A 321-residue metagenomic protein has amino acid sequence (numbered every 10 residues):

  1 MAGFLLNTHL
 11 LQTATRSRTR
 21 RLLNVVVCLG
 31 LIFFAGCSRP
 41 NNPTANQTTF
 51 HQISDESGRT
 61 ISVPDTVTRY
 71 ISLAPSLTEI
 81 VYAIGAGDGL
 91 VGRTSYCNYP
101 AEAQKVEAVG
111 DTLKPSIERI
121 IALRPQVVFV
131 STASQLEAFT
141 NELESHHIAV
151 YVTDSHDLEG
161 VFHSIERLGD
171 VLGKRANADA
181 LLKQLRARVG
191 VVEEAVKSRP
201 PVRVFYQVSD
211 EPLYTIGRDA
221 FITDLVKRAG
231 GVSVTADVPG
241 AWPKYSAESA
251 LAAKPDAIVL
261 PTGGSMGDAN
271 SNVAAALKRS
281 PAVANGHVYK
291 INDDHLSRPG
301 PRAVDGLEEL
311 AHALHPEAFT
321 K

Functional and structural regions predicted by a protein language model:
F4-V26: Bacterial N-terminal signal peptides that target proteins for export
F33-G36: C-terminal motif of bacterial Sec signal peptides marking the signal peptidase cleavage site
S38-N41: Bacterial signal peptide processing site
F50, T68-L123, V127-T132, V234 (+1 more regions): A short, structured surface patch at a secondary-structure boundary
I53, R59-T60, Q126-V127, E137-Y214 (+2 more regions): Extracytoplasmic substrate-binding proteins
S54-G58, V109-E118, S134, V238-A247: Short helix-initiation/N-cap motifs at beta->coil->alpha
T94, D219-W242, T262, H287-K290: His/Asp/Glu-enriched short active-site or ligand-binding loop at hydrolase and phosphoryl-transfer sites
I117-R124, H146, Y245-K254: Short helices/loops that flank or line small-molecule/ion binding pockets
